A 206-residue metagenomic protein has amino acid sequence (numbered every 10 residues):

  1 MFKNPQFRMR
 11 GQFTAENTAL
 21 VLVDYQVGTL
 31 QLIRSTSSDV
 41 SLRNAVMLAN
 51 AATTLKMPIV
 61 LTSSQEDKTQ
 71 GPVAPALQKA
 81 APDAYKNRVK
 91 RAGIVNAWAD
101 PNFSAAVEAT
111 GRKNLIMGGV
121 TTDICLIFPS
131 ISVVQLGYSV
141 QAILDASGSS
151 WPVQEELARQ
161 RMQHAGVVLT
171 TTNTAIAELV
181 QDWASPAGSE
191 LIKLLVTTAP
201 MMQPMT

Functional and structural regions predicted by a protein language model:
F2-A19, D67-T206: Active-site-adjacent betaalpha module
E16-T18, R34-L61: A short alpha/beta connector and helix-capping loop motif
A19-Q26: Short acidic catalytic loops
Y25, L61-S64, L144: A cross-domain feature marking catalytic cores of carbohydrate-active enzymes and several ubiquitous metabolic/repair
V27-L32: Short acidic, Gly/Ser-rich segments with clustered Asp/Glu that frequently serve as metal-coordination loops in enzyme
S37-N44, T62-Q65, T69, V95 (+1 more regions): Generic, well-ordered alpha-helical segments
T54-T69, L77: Early exported N-terminus immediately downstream of N-terminal targeting peptides
